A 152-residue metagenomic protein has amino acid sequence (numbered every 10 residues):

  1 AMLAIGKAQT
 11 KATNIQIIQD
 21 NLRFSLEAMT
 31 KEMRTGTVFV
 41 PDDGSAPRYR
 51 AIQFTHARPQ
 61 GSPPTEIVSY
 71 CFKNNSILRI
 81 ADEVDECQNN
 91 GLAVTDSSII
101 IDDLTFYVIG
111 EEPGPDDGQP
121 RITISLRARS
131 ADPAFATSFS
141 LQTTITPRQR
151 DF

Functional and structural regions predicted by a protein language model:
A1-T30, R34: Aliphatic-rich helix starts adjacent to a transmembrane/signal segment
L3, M33-R34, N75, R129 (+1 more regions): Residue-level marker of positions within ordered structural domains that often coincide with functionally constrained
I18, L22, D117, A134: Aromatic-acidic/polar surface patches that form glycan- and anion
L26-E27, V68, T143: Active-site-proximal helix/loop capping residues that flank conserved catalytic or ligand/cofactor
D42-G114, S138: Type IV pilin-like appendage domain
E86-Q88, A93-V108, Q119-F152: Low-complexity, S/T/G/P-rich flexible repeat/linker segments used as non-globular hinges and stalks within
